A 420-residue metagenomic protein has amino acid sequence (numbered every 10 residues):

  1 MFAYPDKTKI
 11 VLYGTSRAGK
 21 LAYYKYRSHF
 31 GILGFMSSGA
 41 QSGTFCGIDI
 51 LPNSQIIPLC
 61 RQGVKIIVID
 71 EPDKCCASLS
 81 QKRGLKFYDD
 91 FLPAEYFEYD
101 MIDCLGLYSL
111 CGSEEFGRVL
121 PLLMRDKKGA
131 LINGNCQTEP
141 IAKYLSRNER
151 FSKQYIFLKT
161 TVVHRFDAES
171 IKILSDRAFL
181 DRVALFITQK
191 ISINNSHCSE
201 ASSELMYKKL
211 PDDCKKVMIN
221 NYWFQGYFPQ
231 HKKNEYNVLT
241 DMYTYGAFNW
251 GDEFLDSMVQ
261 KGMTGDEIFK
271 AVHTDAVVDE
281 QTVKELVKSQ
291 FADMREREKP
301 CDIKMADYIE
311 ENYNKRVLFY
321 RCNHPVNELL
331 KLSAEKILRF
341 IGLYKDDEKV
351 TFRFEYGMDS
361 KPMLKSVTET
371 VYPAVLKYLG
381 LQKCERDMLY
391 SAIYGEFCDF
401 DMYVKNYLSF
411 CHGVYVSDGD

Functional and structural regions predicted by a protein language model:
M1-M124: Hydrophobic, well-ordered beta-alpha structural blocks that scaffold small-molecule cofactor pockets
P93-D420: Extracellular glycan-modifying ectodomains
